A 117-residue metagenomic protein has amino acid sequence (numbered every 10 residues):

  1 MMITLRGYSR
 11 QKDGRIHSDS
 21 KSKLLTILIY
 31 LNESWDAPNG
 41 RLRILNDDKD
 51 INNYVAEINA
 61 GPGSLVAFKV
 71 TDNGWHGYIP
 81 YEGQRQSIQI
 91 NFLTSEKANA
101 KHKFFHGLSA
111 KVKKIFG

Functional and structural regions predicted by a protein language model:
M1-M2: Signature of the catalytic double-stranded beta-helix
L5-D19: Conserved short histidine dyad/triad with adjacent acidic residue
K21-K23, L31-E33, P38-G117: Catalytic core of Fe(II)/2-oxoglutarate
I27: Substrate-binding/active-site groove segments that recognize and process beta-1,4-linked N-acetyl-hexosamine
